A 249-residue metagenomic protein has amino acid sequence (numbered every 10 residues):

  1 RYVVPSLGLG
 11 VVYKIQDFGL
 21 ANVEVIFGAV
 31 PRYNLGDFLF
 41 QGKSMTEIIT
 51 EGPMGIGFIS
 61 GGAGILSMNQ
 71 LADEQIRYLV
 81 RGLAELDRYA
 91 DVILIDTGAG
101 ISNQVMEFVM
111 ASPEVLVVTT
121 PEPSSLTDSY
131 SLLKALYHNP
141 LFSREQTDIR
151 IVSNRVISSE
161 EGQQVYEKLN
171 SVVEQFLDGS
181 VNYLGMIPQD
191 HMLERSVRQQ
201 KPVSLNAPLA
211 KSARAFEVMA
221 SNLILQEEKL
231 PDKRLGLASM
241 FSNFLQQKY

Functional and structural regions predicted by a protein language model:
R1-I15: Single conserved hydrophobic/aromatic residue that forms the stacking wall/gate of nucleotide- or nucleobase-binding
D17-L20, A63-L66, G100, E122-S124 (+2 more regions): Conserved nucleotide-binding/hydrolysis micro-motifs of P-loop NTPases
D17-R88, V197-R198: P-loop/Walker-type NTP enzyme "switch/lid" segment
V92, T97-G185: Conserved catalytic-core segment of NTP-binding enzymes
Q175-V203, F216: Beta-strand-loop-alpha "switch" segments that mediate conformational coupling across diverse proteins
P202-Y249: NTP-binding/hydrolysis catalytic cores, primarily Walker-type P-loop NTPases
